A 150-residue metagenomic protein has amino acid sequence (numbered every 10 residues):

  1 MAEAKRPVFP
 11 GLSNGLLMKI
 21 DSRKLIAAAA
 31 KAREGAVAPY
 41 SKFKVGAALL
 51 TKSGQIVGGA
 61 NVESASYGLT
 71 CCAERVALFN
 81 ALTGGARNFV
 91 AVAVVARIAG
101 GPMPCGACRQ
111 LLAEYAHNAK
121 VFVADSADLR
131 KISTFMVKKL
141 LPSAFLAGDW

Functional and structural regions predicted by a protein language model:
A2-A4, V8: Acidic, Ala/Val/Gly-enriched low-complexity intrinsically disordered segments
F9-L12, L16-A38, A86-W150: C-terminal binding/interaction regions
S41: Active-site segments that bind and position negatively charged phosphate/pyrophosphate groups
K44-T51: Short beta-strand scaffold segments in enzyme catalytic cores
T51-S53, A127-D128: Short acidic-glycine loop/turn motifs at beta-strand connectors
N61-R75: Compact, glycine-rich, soluble single-domain proteins
V76, N80-G84, Q110: Feature captures the catalytic cores and cofactor-binding loops of soluble hydro-lyases/lyases that act on carboxylate
